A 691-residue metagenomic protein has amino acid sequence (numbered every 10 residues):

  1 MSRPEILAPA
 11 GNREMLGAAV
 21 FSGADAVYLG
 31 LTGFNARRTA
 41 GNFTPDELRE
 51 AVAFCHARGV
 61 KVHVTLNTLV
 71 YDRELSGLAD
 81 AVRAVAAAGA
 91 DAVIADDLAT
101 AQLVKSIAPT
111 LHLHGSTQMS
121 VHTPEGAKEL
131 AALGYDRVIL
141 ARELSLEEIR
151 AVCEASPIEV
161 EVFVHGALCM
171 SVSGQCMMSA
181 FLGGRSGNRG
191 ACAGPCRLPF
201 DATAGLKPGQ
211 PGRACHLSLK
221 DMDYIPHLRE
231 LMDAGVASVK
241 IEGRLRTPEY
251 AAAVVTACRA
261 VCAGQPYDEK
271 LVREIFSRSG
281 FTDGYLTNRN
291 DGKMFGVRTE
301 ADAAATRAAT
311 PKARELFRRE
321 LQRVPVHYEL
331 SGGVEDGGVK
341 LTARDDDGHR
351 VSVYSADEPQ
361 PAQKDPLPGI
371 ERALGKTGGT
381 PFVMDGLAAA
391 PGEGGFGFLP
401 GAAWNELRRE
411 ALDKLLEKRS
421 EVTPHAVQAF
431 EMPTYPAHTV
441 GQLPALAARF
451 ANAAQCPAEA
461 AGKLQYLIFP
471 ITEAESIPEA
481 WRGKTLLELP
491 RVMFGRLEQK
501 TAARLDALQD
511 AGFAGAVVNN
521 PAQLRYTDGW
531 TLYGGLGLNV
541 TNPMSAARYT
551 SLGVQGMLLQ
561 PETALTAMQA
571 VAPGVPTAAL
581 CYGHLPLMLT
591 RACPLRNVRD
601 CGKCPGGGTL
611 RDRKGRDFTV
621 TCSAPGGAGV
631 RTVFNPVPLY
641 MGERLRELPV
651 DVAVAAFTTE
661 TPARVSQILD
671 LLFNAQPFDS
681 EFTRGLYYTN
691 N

Functional and structural regions predicted by a protein language model:
M1-F21, A26-R37, A51-V52, R58-A86 (+5 more regions): Surface-exposed amphipathic alpha-helical tracts and adjacent flexible/coil segments at the periphery of soluble enzymes
F43-L48: Glycine-rich, highly charged phosphate/nucleotide-binding loops
H122: Active-site PLP-lysine loop of aminotransferase-like
